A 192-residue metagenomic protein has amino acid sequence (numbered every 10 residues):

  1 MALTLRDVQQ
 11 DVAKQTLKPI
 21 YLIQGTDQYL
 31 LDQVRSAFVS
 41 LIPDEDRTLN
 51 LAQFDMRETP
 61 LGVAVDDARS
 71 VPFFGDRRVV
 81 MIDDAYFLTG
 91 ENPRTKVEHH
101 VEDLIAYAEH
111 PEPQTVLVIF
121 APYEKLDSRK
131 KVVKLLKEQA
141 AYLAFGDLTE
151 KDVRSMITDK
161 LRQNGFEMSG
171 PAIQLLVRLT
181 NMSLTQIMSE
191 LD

Functional and structural regions predicted by a protein language model:
M1-D192: Conserved beta/loop motifs at nucleotide-recognition and modification sites
